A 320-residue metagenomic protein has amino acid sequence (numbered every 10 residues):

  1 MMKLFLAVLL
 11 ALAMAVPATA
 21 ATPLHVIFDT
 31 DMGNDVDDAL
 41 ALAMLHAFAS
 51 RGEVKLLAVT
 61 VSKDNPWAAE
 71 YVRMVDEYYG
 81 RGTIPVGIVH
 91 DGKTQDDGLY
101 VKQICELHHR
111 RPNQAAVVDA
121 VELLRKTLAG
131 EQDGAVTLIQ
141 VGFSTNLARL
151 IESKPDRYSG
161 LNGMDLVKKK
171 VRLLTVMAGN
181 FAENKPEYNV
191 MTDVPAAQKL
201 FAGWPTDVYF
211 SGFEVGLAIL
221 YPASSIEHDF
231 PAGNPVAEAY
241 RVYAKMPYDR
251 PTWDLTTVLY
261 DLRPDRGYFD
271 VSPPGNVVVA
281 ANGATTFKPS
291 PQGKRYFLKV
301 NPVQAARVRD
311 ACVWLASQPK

Functional and structural regions predicted by a protein language model:
M1-M2: N-terminal secretory signal peptides that target proteins for export/translocation
F5-P17: Bacterial N-terminal signal peptides
A20-K320: N-terminal acidic, glycine/proline-rich low-complexity segments
